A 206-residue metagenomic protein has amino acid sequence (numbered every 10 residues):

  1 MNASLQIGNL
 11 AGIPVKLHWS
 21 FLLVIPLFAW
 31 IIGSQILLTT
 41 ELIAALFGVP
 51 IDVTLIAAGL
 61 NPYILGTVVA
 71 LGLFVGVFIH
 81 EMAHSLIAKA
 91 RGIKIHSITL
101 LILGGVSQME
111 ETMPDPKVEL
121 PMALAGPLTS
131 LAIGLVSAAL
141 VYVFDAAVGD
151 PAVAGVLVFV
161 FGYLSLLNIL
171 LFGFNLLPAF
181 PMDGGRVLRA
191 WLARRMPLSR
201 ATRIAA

Functional and structural regions predicted by a protein language model:
M1-A206: Hydrophobic transmembrane alpha-helices and their immediate loop junctions in multi-pass integral membrane proteins
